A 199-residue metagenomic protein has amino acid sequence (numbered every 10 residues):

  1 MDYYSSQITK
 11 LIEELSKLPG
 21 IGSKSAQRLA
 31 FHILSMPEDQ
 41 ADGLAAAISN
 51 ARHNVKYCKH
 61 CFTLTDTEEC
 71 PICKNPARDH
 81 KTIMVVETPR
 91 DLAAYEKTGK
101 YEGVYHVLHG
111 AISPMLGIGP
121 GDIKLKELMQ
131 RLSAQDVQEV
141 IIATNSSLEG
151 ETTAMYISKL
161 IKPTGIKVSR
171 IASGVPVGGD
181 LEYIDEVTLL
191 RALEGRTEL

Functional and structural regions predicted by a protein language model:
D2-I8, K17, A30-L92: Cys/His-rich Zn2+-binding cysteine-cluster or related metal-binding knuckle/ribbon modules and their
I8-S16, Q27, I33-M36, T63 (+3 more regions): S-adenosyl-L-methionine-dependent methyltransferase catalytic core, i.e., the SAM/SAH-binding region
S16, L34, S49, F62 (+9 more regions): Signal for well-folded cores of large energy- and translation-related assemblies
P19, E38, A51, T63 (+3 more regions): Conserved phosphate/pyrophosphate-binding and hydrolysis machinery centered on Walker-type P-loop NTPases, extending
A26, N75-I141: Extended interfacial segments that mediate partner engagement and assembly in macromolecular machines
Q40, A45-I48, K59, P71-I72 (+5 more regions): Core recognition of P-loop NTPase motor domains used across DNA-transaction enzymes
M129-I141, S146-L199: Long C-terminal interaction/binding lobes of large macromolecular proteins
